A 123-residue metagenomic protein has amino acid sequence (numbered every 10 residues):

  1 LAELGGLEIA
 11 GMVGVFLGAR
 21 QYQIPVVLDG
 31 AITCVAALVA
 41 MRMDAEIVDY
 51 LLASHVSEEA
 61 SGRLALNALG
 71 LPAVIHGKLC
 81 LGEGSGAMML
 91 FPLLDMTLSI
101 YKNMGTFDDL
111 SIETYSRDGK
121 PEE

Functional and structural regions predicted by a protein language model:
L1-E123: N-terminal loops that bind phosphate or other acidic moieties and the adjacent beta-alpha structural core
